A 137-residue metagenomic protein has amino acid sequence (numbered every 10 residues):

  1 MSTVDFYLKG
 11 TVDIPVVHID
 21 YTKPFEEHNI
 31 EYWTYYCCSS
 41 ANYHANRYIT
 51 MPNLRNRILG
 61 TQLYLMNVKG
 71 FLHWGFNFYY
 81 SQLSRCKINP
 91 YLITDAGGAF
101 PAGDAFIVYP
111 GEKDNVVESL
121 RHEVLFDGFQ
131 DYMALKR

Functional and structural regions predicted by a protein language model:
M1, S84-R137: Catalytic domains of carbohydrate-active enzymes that cleave complex glycans
M1-R85: Catalytic-core regions of glycoside hydrolase
